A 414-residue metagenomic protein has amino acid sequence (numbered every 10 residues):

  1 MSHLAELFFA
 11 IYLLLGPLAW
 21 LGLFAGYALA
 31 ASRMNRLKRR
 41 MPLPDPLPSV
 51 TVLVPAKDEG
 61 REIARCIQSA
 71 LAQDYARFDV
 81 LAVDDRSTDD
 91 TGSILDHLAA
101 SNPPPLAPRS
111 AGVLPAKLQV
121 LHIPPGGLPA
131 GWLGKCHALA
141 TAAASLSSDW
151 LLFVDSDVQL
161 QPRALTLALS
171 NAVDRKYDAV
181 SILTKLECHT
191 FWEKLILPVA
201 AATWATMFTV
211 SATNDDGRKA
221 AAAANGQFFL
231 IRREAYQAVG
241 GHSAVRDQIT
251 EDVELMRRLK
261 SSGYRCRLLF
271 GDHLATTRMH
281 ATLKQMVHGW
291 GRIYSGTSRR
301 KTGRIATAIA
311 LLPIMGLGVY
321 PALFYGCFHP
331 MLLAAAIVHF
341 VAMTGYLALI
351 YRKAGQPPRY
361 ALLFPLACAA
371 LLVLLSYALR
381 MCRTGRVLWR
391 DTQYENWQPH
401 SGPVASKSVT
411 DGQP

Functional and structural regions predicted by a protein language model:
M1-P46, L197-P198, V210: N-terminal membrane-anchoring/stem segments of glycan-assembly enzymes
A19, A25-R33, A116-K117, I123-A144 (+3 more regions): Long helical/loop segments within the catalytic core of UDP-sugar-dependent glycosyltransferases, especially the large
P48-T51, D79: Cell-envelope/extracellular polymer assembly enzymes that use nucleotide-activated donors
Q68-R77: Short, acidic, metal-binding catalytic loop of nucleotide-sugar glycosyltransferases
A76, D84-I94, G127: A conserved acidic beta->alpha catalytic loop
D90, S156-N171: Acidic donor-binding/catalytic loop of UDP-sugar-dependent glycosyltransferases, especially processive GT2
A172, A179-T206, E234-Q237, H242-I305 (+2 more regions): Catalytic donor/gating beta->alpha subdomain of glycosyltransferases that bind UDP-sugars
R304-T384: Membrane-embedded multi-pass helical conduit in multi-pass membrane proteins, especially envelope-biosynthetic
